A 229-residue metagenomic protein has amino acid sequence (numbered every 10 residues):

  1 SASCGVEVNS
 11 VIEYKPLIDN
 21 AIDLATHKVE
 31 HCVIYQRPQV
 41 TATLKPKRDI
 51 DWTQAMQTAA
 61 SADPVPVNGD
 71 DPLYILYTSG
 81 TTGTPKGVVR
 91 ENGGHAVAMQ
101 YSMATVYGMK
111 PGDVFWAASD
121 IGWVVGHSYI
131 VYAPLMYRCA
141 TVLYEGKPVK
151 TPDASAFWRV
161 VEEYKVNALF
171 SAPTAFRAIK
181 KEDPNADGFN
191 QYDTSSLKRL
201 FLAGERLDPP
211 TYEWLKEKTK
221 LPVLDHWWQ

Functional and structural regions predicted by a protein language model:
S1-Q54, P173: Structural core segment of the AMP-binding/adenylate-forming
A2-A21, G87-V89, A140-V149, L224: Short beta-strand->loop structural element characteristic of the AMP-binding/adenylate-forming
C32-Y35, K45-Y77, T84, G94 (+3 more regions): Conserved pre-ATP/AMP-binding loop-to-beta segment of ANL
P72, T78-T81, M103, F115 (+4 more regions): Conserved S/T- and glycine-rich ATP-binding loop of Class I adenylate-forming
A96-V114, V124-A168, K181-D187: Conserved AMP-binding/adenylation subdomain of ANL enzymes
D120: Residue(s) in the substrate-gating loop at a strand-loop-helix junction that position the organic substrate next
C139, N167-S171, K180-Q229: Gly/Ser/Thr-rich phosphate-binding loop
